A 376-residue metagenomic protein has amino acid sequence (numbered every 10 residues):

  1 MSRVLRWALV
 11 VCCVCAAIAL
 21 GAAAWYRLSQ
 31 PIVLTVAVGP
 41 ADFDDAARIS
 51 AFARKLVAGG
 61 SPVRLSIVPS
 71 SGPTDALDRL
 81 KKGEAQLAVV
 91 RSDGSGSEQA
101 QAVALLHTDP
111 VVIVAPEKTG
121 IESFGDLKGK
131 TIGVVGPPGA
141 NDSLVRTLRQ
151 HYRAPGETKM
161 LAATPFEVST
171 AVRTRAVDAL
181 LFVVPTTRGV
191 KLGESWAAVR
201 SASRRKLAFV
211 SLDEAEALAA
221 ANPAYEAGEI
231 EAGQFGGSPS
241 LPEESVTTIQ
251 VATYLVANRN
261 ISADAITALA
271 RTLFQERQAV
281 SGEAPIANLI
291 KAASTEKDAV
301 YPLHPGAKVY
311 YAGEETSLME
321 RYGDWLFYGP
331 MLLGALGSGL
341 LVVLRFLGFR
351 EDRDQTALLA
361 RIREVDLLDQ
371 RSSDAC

Functional and structural regions predicted by a protein language model:
M1-S66, K81, E98-A100, A104-T108 (+1 more regions): N-terminal hydrophobic or amphipathic helices and topogenic motifs
P31-G59, P110-V111, A115-T174: Bilobed "Venus flytrap"/periplasmic-binding protein-like clamshell domains and structurally analogous long
P31-V33, P62, D75, K82-A85 (+6 more regions): Extracytoplasmic
P69-P73, K81-S95, P165, L181-R188 (+1 more regions): Beta->alpha turn/N-cap motifs
A102-E122, S211, A257: Hydrophobic/proline-rich hinge and linker segments of small-molecule sensing/allosteric domains, predominantly
K118-G125, E216, I261-D264: Short helix-loop capping/hinge motifs at secondary-structure junctions, enriched in acidic/polar residues
D142, G156-Q250: Pocket-lining segment of extracytoplasmic ligand-binding domains
A224, G228-E296: Secondary-structure end/capping motifs
